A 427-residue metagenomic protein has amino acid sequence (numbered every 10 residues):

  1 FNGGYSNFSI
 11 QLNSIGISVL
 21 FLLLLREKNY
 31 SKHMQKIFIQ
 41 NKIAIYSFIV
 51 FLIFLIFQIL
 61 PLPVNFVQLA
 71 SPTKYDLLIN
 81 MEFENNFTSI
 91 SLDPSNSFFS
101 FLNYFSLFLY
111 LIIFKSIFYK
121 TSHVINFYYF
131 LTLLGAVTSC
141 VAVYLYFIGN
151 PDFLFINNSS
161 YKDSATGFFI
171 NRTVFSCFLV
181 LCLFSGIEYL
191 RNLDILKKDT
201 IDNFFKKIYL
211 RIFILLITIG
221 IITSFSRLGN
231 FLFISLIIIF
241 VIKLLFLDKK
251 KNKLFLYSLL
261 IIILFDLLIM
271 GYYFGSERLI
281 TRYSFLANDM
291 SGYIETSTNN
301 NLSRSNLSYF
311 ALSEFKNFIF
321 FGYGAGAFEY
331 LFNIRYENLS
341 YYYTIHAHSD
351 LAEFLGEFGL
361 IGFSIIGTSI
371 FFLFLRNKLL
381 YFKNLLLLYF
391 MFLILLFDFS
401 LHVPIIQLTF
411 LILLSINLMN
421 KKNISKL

Functional and structural regions predicted by a protein language model:
F1, I10-R26, F48, L52-I59 (+3 more regions): Alpha-helical transmembrane segments of multi-pass inner-membrane proteins
Y5-L12, I37-Q40: Interfacial loop-to-helix junctions that mark the boundaries of transmembrane helices in multi-pass membrane
L25-F38, I56-S71, F83-S89, Y146-N150: Transmembrane alpha-helix boundary signature
Y30-N41, D194-K207, K426-L427: Membrane-interfacial, low-structure loops and terminal tails that flank and connect transmembrane helices in multi-pass
Q58, N171, M290-T298, L302-T344 (+2 more regions): TM-adjacent membrane-interface loops and short helices in multi-pass inner/ER membrane proteins
V67-E82, I156, D289, S303-F318: Extracytoplasmic loop-helix module adjacent to an early transmembrane segment
L78-P94, F155-F168, N301-S308, N333-F354: Juxtamembrane membrane-water interface segments that cap and precede transmembrane helices
D163, L236, I269-Y309: Flexible juxtamembrane loops connecting transmembrane helices in multi-pass membrane enzymes that build or modify
